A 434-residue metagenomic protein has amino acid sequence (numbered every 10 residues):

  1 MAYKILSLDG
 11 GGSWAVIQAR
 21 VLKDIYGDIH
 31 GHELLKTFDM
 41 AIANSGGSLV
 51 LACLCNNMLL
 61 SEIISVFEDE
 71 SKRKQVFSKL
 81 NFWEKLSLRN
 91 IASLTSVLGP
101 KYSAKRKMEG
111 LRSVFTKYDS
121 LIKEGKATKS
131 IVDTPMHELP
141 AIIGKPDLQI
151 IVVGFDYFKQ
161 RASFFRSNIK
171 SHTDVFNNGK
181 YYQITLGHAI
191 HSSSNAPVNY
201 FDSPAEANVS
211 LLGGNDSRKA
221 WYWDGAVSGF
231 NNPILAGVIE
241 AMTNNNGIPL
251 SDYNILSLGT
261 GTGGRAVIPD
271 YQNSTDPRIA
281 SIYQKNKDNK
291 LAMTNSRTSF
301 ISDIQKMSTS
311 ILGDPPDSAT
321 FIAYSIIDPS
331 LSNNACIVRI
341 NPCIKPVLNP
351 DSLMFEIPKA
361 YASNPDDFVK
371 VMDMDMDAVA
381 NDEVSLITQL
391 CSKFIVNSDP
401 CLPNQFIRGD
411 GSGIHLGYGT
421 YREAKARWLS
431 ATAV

Functional and structural regions predicted by a protein language model:
M1, H32-T37, M136-D147, N215-D216 (+2 more regions): Short helix-terminating capping/connector loops at secondary-structure junctions
Y3-S7, S13-T116, I169, D174 (+2 more regions): Patatin-like phospholipase
I5-L8, T37-S45, L148-G154, W221-W223 (+2 more regions): Extended hydrophobic secondary-structure segments that form protein cores and membrane-embedded regions
E84-A92, S96, R161-A162, N177-S203 (+5 more regions): Active-site- or binding-pocket-proximal scaffold segments within functional domains
Y102-G154, K159-F165: Active-site periphery "cap/insert" segments of enzyme catalytic domains
K145-T243: Active-site gating loop/helix substructures
S217-R218, V227-F230, I248-L250, T260-T262 (+1 more regions): C-terminal helical/tail subdomains of lipid-metabolizing enzymes
L235-R278: Hydrophobic, mid-to-C-terminal alpha-helical segments
